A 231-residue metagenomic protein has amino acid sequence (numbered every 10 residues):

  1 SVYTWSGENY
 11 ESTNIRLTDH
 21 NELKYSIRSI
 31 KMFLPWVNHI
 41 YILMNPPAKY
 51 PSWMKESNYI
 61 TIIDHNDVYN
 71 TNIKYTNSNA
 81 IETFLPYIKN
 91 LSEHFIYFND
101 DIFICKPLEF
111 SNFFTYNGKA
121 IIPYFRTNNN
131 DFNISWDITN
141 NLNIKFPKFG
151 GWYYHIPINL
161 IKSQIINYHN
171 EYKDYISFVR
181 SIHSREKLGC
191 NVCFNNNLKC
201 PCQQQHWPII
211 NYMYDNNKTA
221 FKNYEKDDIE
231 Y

Functional and structural regions predicted by a protein language model:
S1-R16, P123-Y124: A solvent-exposed, charged loop/short amphipathic helix patch at secondary-structure junctions
Y10-N14, T18, A48-L91: Active-site-proximal specificity loops/subdomain of glycosyltransferases
S29-V37: Short, acidic, metal-binding catalytic loop of nucleotide-sugar glycosyltransferases
V37-P47: Short beta-strand/loop segment that forms part of the nucleotide-sugar
S92-C105: Short beta-strand-to-loop acidic/aromatic patch adjacent to the donor-nucleotide binding site
C105-T139: Conserved donor-nucleotide/metal-binding helix-loop-beta segment in metal-dependent transferases, i.e., the alpha-helix
R126, N130-Y231: Catalytic core and acceptor-binding pocket of nucleotide-sugar-dependent glycosyltransferases
